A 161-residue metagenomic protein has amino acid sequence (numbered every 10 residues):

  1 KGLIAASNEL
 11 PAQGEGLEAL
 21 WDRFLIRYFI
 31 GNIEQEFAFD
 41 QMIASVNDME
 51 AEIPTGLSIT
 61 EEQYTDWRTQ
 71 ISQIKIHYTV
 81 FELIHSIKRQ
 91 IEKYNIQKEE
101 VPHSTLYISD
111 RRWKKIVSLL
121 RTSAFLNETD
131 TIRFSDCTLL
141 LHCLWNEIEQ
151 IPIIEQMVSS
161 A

Functional and structural regions predicted by a protein language model:
K1-S58, R68: Canonical AAA+ ATPase core
F24, I84, L120: Residue-level signature of catalytic and energy-coupling elements of molecular machines, predominantly ATP/GTP-dependent
R27, I71, I91-Y94, S123-N127: Alpha-helix C-capping/helix-to-loop hinge sites
I43, I84, L140-L141: Short alpha-helical scaffolding segments that buttress acidic/His motifs in well-ordered protein cores
A51-V117: Conserved AAA+ ATPase small/helical "lid" subdomain
Q97-K114, L119-A161: C-terminal engagement/docking regions of AAA+ P-loop ATPases
